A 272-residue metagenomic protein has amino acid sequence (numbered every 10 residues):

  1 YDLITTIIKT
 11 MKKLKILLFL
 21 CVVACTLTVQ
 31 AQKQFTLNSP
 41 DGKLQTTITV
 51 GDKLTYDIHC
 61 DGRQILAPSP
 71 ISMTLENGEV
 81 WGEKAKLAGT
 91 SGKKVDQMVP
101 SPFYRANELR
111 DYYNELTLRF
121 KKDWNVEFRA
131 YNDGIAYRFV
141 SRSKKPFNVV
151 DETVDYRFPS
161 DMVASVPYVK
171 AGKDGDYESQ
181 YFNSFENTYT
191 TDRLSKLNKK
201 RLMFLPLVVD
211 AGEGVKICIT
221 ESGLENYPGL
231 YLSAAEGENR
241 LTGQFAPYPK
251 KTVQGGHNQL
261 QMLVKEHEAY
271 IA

Functional and structural regions predicted by a protein language model:
Y1-Q34: Bacterial Sec-dependent N-terminal signal peptides
Q34-A272: N-terminal accessory beta-strand-rich subdomains and adjacent acidic, glycine-rich linkers that precede catalytic cores
